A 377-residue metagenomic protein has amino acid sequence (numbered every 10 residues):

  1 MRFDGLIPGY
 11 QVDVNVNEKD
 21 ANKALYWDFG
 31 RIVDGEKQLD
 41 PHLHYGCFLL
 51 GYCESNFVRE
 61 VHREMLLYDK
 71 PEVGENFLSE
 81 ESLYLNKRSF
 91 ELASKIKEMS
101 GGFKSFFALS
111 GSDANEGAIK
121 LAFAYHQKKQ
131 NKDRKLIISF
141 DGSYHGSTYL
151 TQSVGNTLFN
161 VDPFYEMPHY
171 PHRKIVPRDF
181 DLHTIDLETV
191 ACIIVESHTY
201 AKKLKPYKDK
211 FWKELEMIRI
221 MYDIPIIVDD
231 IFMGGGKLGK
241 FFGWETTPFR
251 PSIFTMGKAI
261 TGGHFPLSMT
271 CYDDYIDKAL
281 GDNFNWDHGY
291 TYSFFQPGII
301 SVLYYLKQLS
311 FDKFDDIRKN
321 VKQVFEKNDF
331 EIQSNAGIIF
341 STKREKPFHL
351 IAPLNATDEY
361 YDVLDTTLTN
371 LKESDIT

Functional and structural regions predicted by a protein language model:
M1-T377: Conserved N-terminal phosphate-binding loop of PLP-dependent enzymes in the Aspartate aminotransferase
